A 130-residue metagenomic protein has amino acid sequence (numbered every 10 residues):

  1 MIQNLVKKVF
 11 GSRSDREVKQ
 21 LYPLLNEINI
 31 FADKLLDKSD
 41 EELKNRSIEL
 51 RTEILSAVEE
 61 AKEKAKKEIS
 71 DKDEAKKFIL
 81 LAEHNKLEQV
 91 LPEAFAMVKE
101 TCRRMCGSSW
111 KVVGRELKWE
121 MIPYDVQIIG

Functional and structural regions predicted by a protein language model:
I2, V6-K7: N-terminal cationic and glycine-rich segments that engage phosphates or anionic surfaces
R13: Membrane-proximal helix-turn-helix segments that form the acceptor-binding/catalytic region of lipid-linked
R16-G130: Conserved pre-motif I regulatory segment
